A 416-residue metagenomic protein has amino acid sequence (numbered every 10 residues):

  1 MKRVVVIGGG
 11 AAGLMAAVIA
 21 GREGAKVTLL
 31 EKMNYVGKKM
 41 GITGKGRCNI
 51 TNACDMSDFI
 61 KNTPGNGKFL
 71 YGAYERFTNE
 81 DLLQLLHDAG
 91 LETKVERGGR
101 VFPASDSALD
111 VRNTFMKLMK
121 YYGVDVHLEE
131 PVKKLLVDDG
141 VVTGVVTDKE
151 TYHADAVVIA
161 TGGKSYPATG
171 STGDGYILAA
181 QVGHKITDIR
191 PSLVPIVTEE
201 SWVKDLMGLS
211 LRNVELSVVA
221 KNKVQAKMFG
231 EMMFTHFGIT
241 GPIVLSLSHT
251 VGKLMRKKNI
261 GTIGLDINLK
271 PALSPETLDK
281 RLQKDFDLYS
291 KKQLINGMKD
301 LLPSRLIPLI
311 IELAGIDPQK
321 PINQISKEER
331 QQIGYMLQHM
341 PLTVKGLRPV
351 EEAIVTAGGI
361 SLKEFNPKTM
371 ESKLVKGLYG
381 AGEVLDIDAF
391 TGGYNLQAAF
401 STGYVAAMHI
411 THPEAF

Functional and structural regions predicted by a protein language model:
R3-L29, A406-T411: N-terminal Rossmann-like FAD-binding beta1-loop-alpha1 element of flavoenzymes
V5-I7, L30, V132, V145 (+3 more regions): Short hydrophobic core segments
G21-K45: Glycine-rich FAD pyrophosphate-binding loop
N34-V36, G41-I42, M56-S57, E92 (+2 more regions): An anion/pyrophosphate-binding glycine-rich loop and adjacent beta-alpha core in soluble alpha-beta enzymes
R47-V95: Glycine-rich active-site loop/strand segments that organize a redox cofactor
E75-A156: Feature captures the FAD/FMN-dependent oxidoreductase FAD-binding
H127-E130, K134, P308-D388: A glycine-rich dinucleotide-binding beta-alpha-beta segment and adjacent secondary-structure elements that constitute
A156-W202: Glycine-rich loop(s) and the adjacent beta-strand/alpha-helix scaffold that form part
